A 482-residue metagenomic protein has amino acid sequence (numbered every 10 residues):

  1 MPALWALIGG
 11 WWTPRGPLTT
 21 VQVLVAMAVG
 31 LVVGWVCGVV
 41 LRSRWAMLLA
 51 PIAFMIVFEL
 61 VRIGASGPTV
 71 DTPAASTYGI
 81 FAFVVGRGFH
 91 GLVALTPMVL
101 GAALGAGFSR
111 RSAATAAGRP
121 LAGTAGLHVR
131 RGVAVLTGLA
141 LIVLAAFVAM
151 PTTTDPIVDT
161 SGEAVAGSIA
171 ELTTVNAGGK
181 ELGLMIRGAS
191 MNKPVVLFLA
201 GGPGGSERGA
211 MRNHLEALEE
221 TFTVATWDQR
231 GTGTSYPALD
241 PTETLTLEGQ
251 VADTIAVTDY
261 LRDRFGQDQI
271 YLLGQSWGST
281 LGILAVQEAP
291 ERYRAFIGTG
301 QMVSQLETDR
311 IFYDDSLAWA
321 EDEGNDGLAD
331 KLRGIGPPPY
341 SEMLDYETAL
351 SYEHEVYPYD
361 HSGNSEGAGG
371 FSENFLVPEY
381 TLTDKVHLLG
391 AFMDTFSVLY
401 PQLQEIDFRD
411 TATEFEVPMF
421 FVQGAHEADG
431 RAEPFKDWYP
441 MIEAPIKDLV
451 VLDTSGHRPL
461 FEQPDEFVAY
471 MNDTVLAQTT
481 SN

Functional and structural regions predicted by a protein language model:
P120-T152: Internal/C-terminal transmembrane anchor helices
G205-L215, E433: The serine-hydrolase catalytic nucleophile loop
E219-P237: Conserved alpha/beta-hydrolase
G249-Q269: Conserved acidic catalytic loop of the alpha/beta-hydrolase fold
E288-Y340: A catalytic-pocket lid/entrance helix-loop region that shapes and gates access to the active site across common
L317-W319, E323-V417: Alpha/beta-hydrolase
A428-P434: Conserved alpha/beta-hydrolase "acid-adjacent" motif
S455-V468: Catalytic histidine-centered segment of alpha/beta-hydrolase-like enzymes
